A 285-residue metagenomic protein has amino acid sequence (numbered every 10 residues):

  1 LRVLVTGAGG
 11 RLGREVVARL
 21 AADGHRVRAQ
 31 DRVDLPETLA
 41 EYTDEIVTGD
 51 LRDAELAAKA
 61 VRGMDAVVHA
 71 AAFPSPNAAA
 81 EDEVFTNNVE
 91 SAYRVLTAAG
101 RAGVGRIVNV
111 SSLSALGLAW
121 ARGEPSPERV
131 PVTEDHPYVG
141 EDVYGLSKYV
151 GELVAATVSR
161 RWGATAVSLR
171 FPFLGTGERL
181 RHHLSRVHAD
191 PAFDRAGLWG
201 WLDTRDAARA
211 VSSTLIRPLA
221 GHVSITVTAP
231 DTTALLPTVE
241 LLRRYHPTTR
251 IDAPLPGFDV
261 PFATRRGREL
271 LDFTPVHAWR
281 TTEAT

Functional and structural regions predicted by a protein language model:
V3-D23: N-terminal Rossmann NAD(P)H-binding glycine-rich loop of SDR-like oxidoreductase domains
D44-N87: NAD(P)H-binding glycine-rich loop region in Rossmannoid oxidoreductase-like domains and their noncatalytic homologs
V67, A79-V108: NAD(P)-cofactor binding segment of oxidoreductase domains
T86, R122-W162: Catalytic helix-loop patch of NAD(P)-dependent Rossmann-fold dehydrogenases
R94-E141: Conserved Rossmann-fold NAD(P)-dependent oxidoreductase catalytic core, especially the SDR/UDP-sugar
S111, E152-G177: Conserved beta-loop-beta element that borders a ligand/cofactor-binding pocket
L174-A192, G197-S224: Alpha-helical substrate-binding/gating segment
A208-T264, E269-L270: Mid/C-terminal beta-alpha module of Rossmann-like enzyme folds, strongest in SDR-family dehydrogenases/epimerases
